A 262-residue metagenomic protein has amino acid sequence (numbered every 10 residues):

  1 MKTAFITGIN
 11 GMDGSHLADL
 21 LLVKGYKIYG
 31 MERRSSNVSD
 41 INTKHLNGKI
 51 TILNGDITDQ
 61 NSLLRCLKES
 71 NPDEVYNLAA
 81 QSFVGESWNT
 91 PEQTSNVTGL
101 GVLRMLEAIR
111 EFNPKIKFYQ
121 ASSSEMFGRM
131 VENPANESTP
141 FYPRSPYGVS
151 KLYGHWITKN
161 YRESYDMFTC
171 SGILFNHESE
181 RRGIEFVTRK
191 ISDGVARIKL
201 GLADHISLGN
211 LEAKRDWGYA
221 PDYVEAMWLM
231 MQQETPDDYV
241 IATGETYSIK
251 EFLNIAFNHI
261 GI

Functional and structural regions predicted by a protein language model:
M1-H177, P221, M231, N254-I255 (+1 more regions): N-terminal Rossmann-like NAD(P)+-binding domain of SDR-like oxidoreductases, especially those catalyzing
V23, G30-M31, G55-T58, T188-I191 (+1 more regions): C-terminal substrate-binding subdomain of Rossmann-fold SDR/epimerase-dehydratase oxidoreductases
L46, E180-I184, E245: Residue-level signature of the cytosolic catalytic core of signaling kinases
T98, S123, I184, L208-N210: Helix N-cap/beta->alpha junction signal
